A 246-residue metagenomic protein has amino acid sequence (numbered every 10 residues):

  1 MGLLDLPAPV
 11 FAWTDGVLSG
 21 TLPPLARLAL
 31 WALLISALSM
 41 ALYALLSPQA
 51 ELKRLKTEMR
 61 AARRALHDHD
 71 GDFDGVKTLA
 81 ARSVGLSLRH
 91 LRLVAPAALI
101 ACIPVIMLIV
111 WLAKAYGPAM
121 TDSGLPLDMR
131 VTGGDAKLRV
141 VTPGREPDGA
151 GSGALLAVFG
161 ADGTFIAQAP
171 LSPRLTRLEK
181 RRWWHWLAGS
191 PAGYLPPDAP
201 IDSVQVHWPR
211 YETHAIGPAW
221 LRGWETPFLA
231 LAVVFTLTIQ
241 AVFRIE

Functional and structural regions predicted by a protein language model:
P9-T21, G193-E225: Short, aromatic-rich amphipathic segments at membrane interfaces that lie adjacent to a transmembrane helix or signal
A12-D15, I103-G124, I239-F243: Juxtamembrane "helix exit" motif at the C-terminal ends of alpha-helical transmembrane segments in multi-pass membrane
G16-A44, G217-A230: Hydrophobic alpha-helical transmembrane segments
A44-T57, L229-E246: Juxtamembrane interface at the cytosolic side of transmembrane helices
L45-A95: Membrane-interface amphipathic helices and adjacent TM-edge segments
P48-A62, L112-T132: Alpha-helical transmembrane signal-anchor/signal-peptide segments
A81-G117, P218-A232: Transmembrane alpha-helical segments and their cytosolic interface motifs in multi-pass membrane proteins
D122-V206: Beta-strand-enriched, solvent-exposed domains that form extended recognition/catalytic surfaces
